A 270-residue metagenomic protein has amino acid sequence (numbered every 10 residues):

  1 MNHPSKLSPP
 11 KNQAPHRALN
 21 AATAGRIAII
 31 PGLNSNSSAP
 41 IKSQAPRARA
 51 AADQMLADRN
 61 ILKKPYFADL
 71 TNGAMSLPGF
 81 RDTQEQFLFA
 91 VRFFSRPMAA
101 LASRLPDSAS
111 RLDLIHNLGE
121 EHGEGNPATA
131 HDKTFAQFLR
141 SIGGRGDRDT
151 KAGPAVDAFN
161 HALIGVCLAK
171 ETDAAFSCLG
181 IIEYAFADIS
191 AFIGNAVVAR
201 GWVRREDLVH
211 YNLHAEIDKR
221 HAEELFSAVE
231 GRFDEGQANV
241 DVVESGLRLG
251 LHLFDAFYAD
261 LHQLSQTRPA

Functional and structural regions predicted by a protein language model:
N2-K11, H16-A270: Non-heme di-metal
